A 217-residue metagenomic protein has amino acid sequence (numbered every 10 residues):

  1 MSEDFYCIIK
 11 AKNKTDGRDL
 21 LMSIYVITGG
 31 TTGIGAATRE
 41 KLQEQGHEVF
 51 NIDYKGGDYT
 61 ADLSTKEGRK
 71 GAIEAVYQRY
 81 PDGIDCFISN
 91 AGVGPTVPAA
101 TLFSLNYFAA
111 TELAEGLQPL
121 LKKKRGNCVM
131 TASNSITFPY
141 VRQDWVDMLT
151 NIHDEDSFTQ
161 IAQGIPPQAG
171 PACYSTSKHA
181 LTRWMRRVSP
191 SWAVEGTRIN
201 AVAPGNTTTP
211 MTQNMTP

Functional and structural regions predicted by a protein language model:
T28, G83-G92, R125-S133, N200-P204: Rossmann-fold scaffold of SDR-type NAD(P)-dependent oxidoreductases
T31, R39: N-terminal Rossmann NAD(P)H-binding glycine-rich loop of SDR-like oxidoreductase domains
Q45-G56: Conserved glycine-rich Rossmann-like NAD(P)H-binding loop of the short-chain dehydrogenase/reductase
Y54-G68: Rossmann-fold cofactor-recognition segment
D58, L102-F103: A hydrophobic alpha-helix adjacent to the NAD(P)-binding/active-site core of NAD(P)-dependent oxidoreductases, strongly
S64-Y80: Conserved Rossmann-fold cofactor-binding substructure of NAD(P)-dependent oxidoreductases
G94-A100, R125-V194, N206-T209: Catalytic loop of short-chain dehydrogenase/reductase
